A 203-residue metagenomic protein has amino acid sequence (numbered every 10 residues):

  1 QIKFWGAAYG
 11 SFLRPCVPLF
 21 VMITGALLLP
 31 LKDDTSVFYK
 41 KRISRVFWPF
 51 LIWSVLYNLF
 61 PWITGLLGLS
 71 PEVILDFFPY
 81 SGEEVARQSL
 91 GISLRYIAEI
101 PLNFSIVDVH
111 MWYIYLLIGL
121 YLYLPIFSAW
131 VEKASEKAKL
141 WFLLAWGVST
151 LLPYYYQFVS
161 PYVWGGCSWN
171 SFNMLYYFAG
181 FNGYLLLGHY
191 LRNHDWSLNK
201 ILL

Functional and structural regions predicted by a protein language model:
Q1-F4, P161-N170: Membrane-interface interhelical loops and short amphipathic "cap" helices that link adjacent transmembrane segments
Q1-L31, V46-N58, N173-M174, A179-G180: Functionally critical transmembrane alpha-helices in membrane proteins and complexes, commonly lining
F20, L29-P30, F60-L66, F78-V159 (+2 more regions): Hydrophobic alpha-helical segments with transmembrane-like composition
L29-K40: Transmembrane-helix boundary and interhelical linker motifs in polytopic inner-membrane proteins
I43: Active-site helix-to-loop segments that bind/position phosphate- or nucleotide-bearing substrates and donors across
G68-S70, L203: N-terminal low-complexity, intrinsically disordered segments
P71-S81, W164: Extracytoplasmic catalytic-loop and juxtamembrane helix elements of membrane-embedded, polyprenol/dolichol-linked
S197-L203: Alpha-helical transmembrane segments and terminal signal-anchor/GPI-anchor hydrophobic tails, characterized by long
